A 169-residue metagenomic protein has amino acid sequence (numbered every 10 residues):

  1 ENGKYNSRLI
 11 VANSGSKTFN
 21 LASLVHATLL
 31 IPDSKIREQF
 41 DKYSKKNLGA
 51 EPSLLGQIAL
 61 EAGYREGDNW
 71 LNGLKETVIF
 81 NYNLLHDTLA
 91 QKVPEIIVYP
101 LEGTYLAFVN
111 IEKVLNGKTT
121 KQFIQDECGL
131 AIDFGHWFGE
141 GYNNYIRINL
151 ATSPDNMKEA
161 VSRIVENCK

Functional and structural regions predicted by a protein language model:
N2-I79, D87-T88: Conserved core segment of the aminotransferase class I/II
G3-Y5, K92, D126: Short, structurally constrained coil/turn elements that cap an alpha-helix or connect an alpha-helix to the following
L9, I96, L130: Short, conserved active-site loop motifs that form the nucleotide-linked donor/cofactor pocket
N13, P100, F134-H136: Short loop/edge segments at beta-strand edges and connector loops that shape dinucleotide/nucleotide cofactor-binding
L30, F108-N110, N149-A151: Short hydrophobic/aromatic beta-strand micro-patches that form the beta-sheet surface supporting nucleotide- or nucleic
L54-Q57, E61, E76-H86, I97-I111 (+1 more regions): Conserved glycine-rich beta-strand-loop-beta hairpin in the small C-terminal domain of fold type I
V114, F123-I132, F138-K169: PLP-dependent enzyme catalytic core of the Aspartate aminotransferase-like
